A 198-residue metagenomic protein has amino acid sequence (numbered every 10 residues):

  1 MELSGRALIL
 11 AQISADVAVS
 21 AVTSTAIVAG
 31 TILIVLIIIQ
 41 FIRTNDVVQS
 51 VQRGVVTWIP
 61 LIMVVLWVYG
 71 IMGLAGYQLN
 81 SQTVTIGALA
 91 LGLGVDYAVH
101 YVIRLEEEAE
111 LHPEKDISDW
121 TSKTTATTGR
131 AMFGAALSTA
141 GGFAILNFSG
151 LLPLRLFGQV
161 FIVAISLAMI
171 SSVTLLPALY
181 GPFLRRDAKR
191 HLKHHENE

Functional and structural regions predicted by a protein language model:
L3-E198: Membrane-embedded transmembrane helical bundles of large multi-pass transporters/channels
